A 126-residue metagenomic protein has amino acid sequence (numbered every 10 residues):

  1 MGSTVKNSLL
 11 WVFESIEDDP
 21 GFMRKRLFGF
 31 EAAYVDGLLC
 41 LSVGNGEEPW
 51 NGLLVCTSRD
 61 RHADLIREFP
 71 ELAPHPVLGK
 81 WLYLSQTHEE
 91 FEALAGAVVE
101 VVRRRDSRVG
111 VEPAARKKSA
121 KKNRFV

Functional and structural regions predicted by a protein language model:
G2-L39: N-terminal first-folded block
R26-G29, Y34-V77: Short, conserved beta-strand/beta-arch hydrophobic-aromatic motifs that form part of recognition grooves or interface
S58-S119: Short, structured beta-strand-loop surface elements
N123-V126: Catalytic cores of nucleic-acid ligases and guanylyltransferases
